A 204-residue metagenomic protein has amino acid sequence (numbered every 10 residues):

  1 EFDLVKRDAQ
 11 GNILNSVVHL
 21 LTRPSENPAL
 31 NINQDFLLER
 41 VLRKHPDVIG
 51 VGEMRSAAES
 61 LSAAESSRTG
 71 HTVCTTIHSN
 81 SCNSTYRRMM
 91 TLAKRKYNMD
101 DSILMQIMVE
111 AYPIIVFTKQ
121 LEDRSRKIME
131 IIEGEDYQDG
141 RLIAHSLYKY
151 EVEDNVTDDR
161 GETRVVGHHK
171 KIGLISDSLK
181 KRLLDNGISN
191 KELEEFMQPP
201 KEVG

Functional and structural regions predicted by a protein language model:
E1-E110, K119: Switch/coupling sub-region of P-loop NTPases
E26-A29, S62, V116, R124 (+3 more regions): Residues in flexible loops and secondary-structure boundaries
L38-D47, M90-R95, P113-L121, E153-T163 (+2 more regions): Noncatalytic linker/hinge segments flanking ATPase motor cores
S67, T91, R95, R126 (+2 more regions): Generic alpha-helical propensity signal that fires on short helical segments and nearby coil/disordered stretches
Q106-D139: Phosphate-binding/switch region of NTP-binding enzymes
E130-G204: NTP-binding/hydrolysis catalytic cores, primarily Walker-type P-loop NTPases
